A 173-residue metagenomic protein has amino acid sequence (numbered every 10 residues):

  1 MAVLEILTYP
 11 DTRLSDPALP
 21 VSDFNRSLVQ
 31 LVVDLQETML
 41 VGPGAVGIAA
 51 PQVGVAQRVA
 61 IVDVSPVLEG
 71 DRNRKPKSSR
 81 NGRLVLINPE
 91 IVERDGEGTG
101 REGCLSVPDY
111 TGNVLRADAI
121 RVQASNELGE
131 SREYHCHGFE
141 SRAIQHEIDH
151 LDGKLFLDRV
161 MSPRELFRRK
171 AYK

Functional and structural regions predicted by a protein language model:
M1-Q145, H150-K173: Active-site rim/adjacent substrate-binding subdomains
